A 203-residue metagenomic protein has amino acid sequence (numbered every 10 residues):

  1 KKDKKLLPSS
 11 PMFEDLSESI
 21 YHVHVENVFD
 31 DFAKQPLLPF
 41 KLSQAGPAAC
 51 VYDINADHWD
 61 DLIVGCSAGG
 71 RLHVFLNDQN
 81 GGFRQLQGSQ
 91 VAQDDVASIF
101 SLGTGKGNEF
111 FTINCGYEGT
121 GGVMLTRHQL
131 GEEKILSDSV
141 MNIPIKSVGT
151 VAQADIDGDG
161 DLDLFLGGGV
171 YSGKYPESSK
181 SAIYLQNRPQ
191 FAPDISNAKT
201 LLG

Functional and structural regions predicted by a protein language model:
K1-G203: Beta-propeller-forming repeat regions
